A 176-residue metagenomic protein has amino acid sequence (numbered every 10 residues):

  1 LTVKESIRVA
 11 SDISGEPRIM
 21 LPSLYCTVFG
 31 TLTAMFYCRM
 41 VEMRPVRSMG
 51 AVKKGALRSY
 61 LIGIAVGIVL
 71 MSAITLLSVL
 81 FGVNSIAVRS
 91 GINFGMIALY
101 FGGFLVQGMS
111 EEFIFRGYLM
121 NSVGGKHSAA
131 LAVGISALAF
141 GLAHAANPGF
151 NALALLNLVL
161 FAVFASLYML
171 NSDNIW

Functional and structural regions predicted by a protein language model:
L1, C26-A34, V66, L70-I74 (+2 more regions): Alpha-helical transmembrane segments of multipass membrane proteins
T2-S23, R44-S110, M120-G125: Juxtamembrane helix-loop-helix connectors linking adjacent transmembrane helices in multi-pass membrane enzymes
M35-F36, L76, L105, A137-A146 (+1 more regions): Alpha-helical transmembrane segments of multipass membrane proteins
F36-P45, Y168-N171: Structural signal for the C-terminal ends of transmembrane alpha-helices and the immediately following loop
M71-S72, F104, S128-A145, L158-V159: Small-polar-interrupted transmembrane alpha-helices in polytopic inner-membrane proteins
V83-S90, A143-A152: Membrane-interface helix caps and helix-loop-helix hairpins in membrane proteins
S110-I135, L167-N174: Membrane-interface helix/loop boundary segments of multi-pass membrane proteins
A154-W176: Functionally important transmembrane alpha-helices
